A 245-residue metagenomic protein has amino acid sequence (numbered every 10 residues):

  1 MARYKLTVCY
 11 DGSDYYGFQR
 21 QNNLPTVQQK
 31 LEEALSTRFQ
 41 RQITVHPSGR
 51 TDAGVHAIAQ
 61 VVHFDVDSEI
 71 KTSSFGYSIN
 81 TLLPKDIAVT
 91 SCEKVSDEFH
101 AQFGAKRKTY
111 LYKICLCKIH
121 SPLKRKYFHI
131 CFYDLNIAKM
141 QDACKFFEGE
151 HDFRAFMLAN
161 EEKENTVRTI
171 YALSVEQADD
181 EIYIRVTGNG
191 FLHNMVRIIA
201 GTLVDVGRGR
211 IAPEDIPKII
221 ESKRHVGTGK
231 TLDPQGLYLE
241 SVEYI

Functional and structural regions predicted by a protein language model:
M1-I245: Structured-RNA-binding interfaces characteristic of tRNA pseudouridine synthases
